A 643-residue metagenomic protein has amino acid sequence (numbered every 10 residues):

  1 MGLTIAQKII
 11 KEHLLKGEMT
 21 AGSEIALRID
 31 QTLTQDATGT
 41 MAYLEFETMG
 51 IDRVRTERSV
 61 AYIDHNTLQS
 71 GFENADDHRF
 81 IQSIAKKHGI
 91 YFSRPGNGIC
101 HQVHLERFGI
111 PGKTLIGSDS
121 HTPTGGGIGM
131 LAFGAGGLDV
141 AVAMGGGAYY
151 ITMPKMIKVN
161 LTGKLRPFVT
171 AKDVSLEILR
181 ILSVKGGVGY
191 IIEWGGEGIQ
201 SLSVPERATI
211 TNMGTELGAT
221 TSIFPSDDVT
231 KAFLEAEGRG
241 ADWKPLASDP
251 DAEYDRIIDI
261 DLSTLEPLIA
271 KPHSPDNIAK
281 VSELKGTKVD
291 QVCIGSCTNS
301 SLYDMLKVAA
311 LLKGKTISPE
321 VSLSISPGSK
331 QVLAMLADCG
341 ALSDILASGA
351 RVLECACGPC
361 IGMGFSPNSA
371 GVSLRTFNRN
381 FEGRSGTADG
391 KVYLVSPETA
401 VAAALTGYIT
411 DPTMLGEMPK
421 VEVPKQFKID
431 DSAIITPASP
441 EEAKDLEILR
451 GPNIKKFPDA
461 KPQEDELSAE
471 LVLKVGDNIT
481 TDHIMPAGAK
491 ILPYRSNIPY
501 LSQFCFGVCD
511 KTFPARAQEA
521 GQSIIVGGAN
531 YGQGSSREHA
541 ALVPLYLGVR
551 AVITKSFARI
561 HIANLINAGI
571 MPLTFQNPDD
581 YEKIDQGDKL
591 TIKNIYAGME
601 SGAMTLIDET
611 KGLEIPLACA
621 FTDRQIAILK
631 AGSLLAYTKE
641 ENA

Functional and structural regions predicted by a protein language model:
M1-A643: Fe-S-dependent hydro-lyases/dehydratases of central metabolism
